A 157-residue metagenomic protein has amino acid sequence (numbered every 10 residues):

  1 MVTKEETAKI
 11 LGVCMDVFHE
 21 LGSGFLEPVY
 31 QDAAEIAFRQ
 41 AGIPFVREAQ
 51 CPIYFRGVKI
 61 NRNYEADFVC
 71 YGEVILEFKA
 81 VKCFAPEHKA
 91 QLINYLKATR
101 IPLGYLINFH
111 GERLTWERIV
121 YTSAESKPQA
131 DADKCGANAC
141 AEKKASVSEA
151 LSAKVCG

Functional and structural regions predicted by a protein language model:
M1-P44, A49, L114, V120-G157: Solvent-exposed, charged helical/coil patches that constitute nucleic-acid or partner-interaction surfaces
V2-K9, G57-N61, E65-A66: Accessory recognition modules or surfaces
G22, F45, A66-F84, Y95: Conserved catalytic cores of phosphodiester-cleaving nucleases, focusing on short active-site segments
Q50-G57: Short, solvent-exposed loop/turn elements at beta->coil junctions and helix N-caps that rim active or binding pockets
N61, E65-I75, C140, V155: Active-site beta-strand-loop-beta-strand hairpin of nuclease catalytic cores that positions key catalytic residues
K79-P128, A132, S148, G157: Nucleic-acid nuclease catalytic cores
